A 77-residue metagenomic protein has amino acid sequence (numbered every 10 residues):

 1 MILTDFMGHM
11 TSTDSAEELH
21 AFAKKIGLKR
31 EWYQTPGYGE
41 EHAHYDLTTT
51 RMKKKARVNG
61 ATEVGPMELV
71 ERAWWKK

Functional and structural regions predicted by a protein language model:
M1-K77: Catalytic phosphate/metal-binding cores of nucleic-acid and nucleotide-processing enzymes, i.e., regions that mediate
